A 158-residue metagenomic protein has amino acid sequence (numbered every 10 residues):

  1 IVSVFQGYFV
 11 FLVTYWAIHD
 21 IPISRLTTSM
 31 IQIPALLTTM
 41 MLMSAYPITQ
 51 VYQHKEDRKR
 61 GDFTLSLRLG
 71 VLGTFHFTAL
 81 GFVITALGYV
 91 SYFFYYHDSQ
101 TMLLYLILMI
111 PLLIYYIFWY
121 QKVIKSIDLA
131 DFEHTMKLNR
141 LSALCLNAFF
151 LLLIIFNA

Functional and structural regions predicted by a protein language model:
I1-P22: Intramembrane alpha-helical segments
Q6, V10, M41-A45, T85-Y89 (+2 more regions): Alpha-helical transmembrane segments of multipass membrane proteins
Y15-I23, H54-R58, F94-T101, I124-D128 (+1 more regions): Transmembrane helix-loop junctions in multipass membrane proteins, especially transporters and channels
S29-M43, D98-M109: Alpha-helical transmembrane segments
I33, L80-V83, L141, C145: Hydrophobic residues within alpha-helical transmembrane segments of multi-pass solute transporters/permease subunits
T39-V83: Solvent-exposed interhelical
A79-A130: Transmembrane helix-loop-helix
K137-N157: Final/C-terminal transmembrane alpha-helix of multipass membrane proteins
